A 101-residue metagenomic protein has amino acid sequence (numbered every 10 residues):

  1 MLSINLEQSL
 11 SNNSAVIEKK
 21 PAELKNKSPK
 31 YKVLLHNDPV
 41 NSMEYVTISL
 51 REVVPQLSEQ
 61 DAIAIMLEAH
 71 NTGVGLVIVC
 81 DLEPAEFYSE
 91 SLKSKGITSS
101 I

Functional and structural regions predicted by a protein language model:
M1-I101: Terminal domain-initiation and capping elements
